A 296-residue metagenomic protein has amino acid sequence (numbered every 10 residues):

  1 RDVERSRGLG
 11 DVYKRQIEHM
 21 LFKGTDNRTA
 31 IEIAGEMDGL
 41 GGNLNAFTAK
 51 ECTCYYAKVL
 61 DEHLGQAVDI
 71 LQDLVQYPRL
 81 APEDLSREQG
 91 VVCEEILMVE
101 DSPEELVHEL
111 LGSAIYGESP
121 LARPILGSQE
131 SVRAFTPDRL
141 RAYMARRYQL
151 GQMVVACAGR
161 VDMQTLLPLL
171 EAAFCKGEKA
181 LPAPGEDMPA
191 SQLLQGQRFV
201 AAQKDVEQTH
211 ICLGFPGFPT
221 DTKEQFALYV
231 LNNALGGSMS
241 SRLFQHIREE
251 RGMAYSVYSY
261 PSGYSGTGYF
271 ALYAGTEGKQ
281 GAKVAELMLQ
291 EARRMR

Functional and structural regions predicted by a protein language model:
D2-Y13: Single conserved hydrophobic/aromatic residue that forms the stacking wall/gate of nucleotide- or nucleobase-binding
K14-T25: Active-site SXXK
T25, R79-L80, M239: Short helix-capping/linker segments at secondary-structure and domain boundaries
A30-P184, A190, A201, F218-P219 (+2 more regions): Charge-rich, well-structured scaffold segments of protease-associated domains
P182-S241: His/Glu-based metal-binding/catalytic segments typifying zinc-dependent metallopeptidases
F244-Q245: Phosphate-proximal small/polar/acidic motifs at interfaces that engage nucleotide phosphates, polyphosphates
